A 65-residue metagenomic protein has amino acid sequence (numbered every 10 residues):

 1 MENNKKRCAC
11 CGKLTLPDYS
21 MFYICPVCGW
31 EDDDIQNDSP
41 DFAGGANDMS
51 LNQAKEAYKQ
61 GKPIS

Functional and structural regions predicted by a protein language model:
E2: Small, basic N-terminal interaction modules of short regulatory proteins
K5, F22: Residues immediately within or flanking Cys/His clusters that coordinate Zn2+ in small zinc-binding modules
C8-C11, C25-C28: Short cysteine-rich clusters marking metal-coordination/redox-active sites
T15-L16, D32: Cys/His-rich microdomains that often coordinate metals
S20-M21, N37: Short, solvent-exposed secondary-structure capping/transition elements
W30-Q36: Short Cys/His-rich micro-motifs in 6-15 aa windows
N37-S65: Short, intrinsically disordered terminal segments enriched in charged and Pro/Gly residues
